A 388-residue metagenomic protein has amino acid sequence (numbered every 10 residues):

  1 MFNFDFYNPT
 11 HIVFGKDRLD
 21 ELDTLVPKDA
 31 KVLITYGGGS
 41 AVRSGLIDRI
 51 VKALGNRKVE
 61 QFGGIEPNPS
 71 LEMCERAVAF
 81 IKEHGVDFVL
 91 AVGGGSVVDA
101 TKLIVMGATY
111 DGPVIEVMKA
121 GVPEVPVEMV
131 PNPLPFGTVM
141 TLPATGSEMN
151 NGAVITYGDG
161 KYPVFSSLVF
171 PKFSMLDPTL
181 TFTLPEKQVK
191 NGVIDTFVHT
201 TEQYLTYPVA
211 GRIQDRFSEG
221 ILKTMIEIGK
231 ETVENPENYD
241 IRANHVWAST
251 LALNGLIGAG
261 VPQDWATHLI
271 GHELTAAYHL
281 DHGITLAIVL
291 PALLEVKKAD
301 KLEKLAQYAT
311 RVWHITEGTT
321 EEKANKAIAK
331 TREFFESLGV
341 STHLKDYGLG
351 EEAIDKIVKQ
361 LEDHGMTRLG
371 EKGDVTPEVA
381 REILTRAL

Functional and structural regions predicted by a protein language model:
M1-F88, L344-K345: ATP/NTP phosphate-donor binding region
T10, Y110-I213, Q307: A glycine/threonine-rich phosphate-anchoring loop and its flanking beta-alpha core in nucleotide/phosphate-binding
L19-L22, V42-L46, L71, S96-T101 (+4 more regions): Short glycine/serine/threonine-rich phosphate/pyrophosphate-binding segments that cradle anionic phosphate groups
V78, V97-D111, M149-N150: Short Gly/Thr/Asp-enriched flexible loops that form oxyanion-binding sites at enzyme active sites
V86-K102, T141-S147, A277-L280: Glycine/serine-rich anion-binding loops at beta->alpha junctions that coordinate negatively charged ligand groups
Q203, Y207-K330: Active-site segments that bind and position negatively charged phosphate/pyrophosphate groups
L305, T316-L388: C-terminal charged capping/lid subdomain of soluble metabolic enzymes
